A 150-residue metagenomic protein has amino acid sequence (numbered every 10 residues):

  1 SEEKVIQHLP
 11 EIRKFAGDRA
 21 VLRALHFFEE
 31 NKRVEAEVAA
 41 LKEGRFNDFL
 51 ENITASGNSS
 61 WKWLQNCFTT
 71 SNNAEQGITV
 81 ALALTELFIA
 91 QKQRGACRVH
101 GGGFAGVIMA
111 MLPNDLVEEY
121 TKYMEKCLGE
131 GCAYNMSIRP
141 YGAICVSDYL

Functional and structural regions predicted by a protein language model:
S1-R98, M109-L150: C-terminal nucleotide
G102-I108: N-terminal pre-core extensions flanking Radical SAM catalytic domains
